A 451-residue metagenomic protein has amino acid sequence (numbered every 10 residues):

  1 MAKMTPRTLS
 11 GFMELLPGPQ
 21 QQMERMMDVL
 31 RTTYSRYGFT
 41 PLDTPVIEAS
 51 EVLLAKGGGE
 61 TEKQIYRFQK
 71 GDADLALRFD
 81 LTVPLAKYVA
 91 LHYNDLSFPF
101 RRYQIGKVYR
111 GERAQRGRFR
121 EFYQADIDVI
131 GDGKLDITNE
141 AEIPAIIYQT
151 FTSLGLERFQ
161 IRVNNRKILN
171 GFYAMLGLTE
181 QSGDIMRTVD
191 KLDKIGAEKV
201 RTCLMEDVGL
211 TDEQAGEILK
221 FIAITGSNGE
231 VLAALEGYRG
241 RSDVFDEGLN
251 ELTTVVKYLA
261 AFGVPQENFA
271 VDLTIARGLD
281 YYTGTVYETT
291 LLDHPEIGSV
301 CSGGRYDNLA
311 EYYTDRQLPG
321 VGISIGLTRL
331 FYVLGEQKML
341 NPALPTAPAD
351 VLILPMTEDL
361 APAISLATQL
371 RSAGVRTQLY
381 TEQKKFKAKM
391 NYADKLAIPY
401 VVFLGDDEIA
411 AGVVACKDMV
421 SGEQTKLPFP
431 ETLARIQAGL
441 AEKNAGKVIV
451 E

Functional and structural regions predicted by a protein language model:
M1-Q20, Q69, T179-S182: Auxiliary tRNA-acceptor-end handling modules of aminoacyl-tRNA synthetases
A2-P6, K56-G57, P144, S365: Short, flexible segments with low predicted structural confidence
P19-Y37, E48-A49, D72, T82-N94 (+3 more regions): Positively charged, Gly/Ser-enriched RNA/tRNA-binding surfaces
L42, V46-A76: Polyanion/phosphate-binding surface patch
T61-D72, L178-V200, L291-D293: Acidic, His- and aromatic-enriched active-site or binding-groove loops in soluble protein domains that engage sugars
I161-F172: Glycine-rich, mobile lid/loop segments that gate access to catalytic sites or pores
A174-L176: Short His/Asp/Glu-rich catalytic/ion-coordination signatures at enzyme active sites or charged loops
